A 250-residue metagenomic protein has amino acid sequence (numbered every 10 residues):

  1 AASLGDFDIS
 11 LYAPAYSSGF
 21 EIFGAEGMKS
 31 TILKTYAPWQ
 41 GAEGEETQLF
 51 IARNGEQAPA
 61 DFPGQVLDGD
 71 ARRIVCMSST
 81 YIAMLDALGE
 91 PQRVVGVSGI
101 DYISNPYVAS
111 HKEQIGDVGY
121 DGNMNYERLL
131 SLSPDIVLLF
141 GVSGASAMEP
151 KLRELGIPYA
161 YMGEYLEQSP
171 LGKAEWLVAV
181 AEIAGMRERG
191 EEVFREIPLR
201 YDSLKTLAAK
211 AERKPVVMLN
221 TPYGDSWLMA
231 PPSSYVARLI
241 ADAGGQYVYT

Functional and structural regions predicted by a protein language model:
A1-I82, R189-M218: Bacterial Sec-exported substrate-binding components of ABC uptake systems
E26, S98-D101, G119, G163 (+1 more regions): Residues at the C-termini of beta-strands that transition into short coil/loop
T31-D61, L67-L130, I136-S143: A short, structured surface patch at a secondary-structure boundary
V66-G69, R73, I136, A145-S226 (+1 more regions): Extracytoplasmic substrate-binding proteins
L85-G89, M148-K151, A230-S233: Short, solvent-exposed loop/turn and secondary-structure capping segments
E90, L155-G156, A243-G244: Short, structured coil segments at secondary-structure junctions
L228-T250: Alpha-helical, coiled-coil/dimerization segments enriched in small aliphatic residues
